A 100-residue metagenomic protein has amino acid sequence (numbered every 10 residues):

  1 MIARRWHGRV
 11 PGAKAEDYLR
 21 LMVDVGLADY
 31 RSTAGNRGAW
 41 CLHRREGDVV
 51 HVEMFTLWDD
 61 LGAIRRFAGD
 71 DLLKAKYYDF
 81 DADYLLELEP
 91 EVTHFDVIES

Functional and structural regions predicted by a protein language model:
I2, R37-V50, K76-S100: Glycine-rich beta-strand-turn "strand-cap" elements at beta-sheet edges
I2-R9, G38-D70: Short, well-ordered beta-strand segments in beta-rich or mixed alpha/beta enzyme and ligand-binding folds
R9-M22: Short, surface-exposed ligand-recognition loops at beta-strand->loop->(often short) alpha-helix junctions that present
R9-V10, D70, D79, E99: Intrinsically disordered, low-complexity segments enriched in polar/charged small residues
G12-K14, S32, C41: Residues at secondary-structure transition points
K14-E16, G62-I64, S100: Residue-level signal for secondary-structure boundary sites
L21-N36, L57-E91: An amphipathic, aromatic/His-enriched active-site/gating alpha helix that lines ligand/cofactor pockets
